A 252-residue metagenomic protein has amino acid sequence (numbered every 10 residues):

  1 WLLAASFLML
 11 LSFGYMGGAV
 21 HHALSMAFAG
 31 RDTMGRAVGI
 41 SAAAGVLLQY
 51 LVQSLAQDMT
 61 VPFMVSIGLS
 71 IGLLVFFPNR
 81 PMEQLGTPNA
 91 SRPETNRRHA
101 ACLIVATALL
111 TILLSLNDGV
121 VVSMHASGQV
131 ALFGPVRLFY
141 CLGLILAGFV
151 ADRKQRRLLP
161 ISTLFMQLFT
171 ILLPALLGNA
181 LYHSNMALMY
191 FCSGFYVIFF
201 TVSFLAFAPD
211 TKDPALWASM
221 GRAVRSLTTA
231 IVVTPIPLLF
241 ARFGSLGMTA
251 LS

Functional and structural regions predicted by a protein language model:
L2-A19, L181-F199: Hydrophobic core of transmembrane alpha-helices in multi-pass small-molecule transporters, especially MFS/SLC-type
F13-F28, G194-K212: Intracellular juxtamembrane helix-capping segments at the cytosolic ends of symmetry-related transmembrane helices
T33-G39, A101-V105, S123-C141, S184 (+1 more regions): Loop-to-transmembrane helix entry
Y50-G68, T234-S252: A membrane-interface helix-boundary motif in multi-pass transporters
F76-A106: Flexible interhelical linker loops that connect adjacent transmembrane helices in multi-pass membrane transporters
L142-L158, F240-A241: Helix-to-loop junctions at the C-terminal end of transmembrane segments in multipass secondary transporters
L158-V197: C-terminal transmembrane helical hairpin of 12-TM major facilitator-type secondary transporters
T211-A241: A late C-terminal transmembrane helix in Major Facilitator Superfamily
